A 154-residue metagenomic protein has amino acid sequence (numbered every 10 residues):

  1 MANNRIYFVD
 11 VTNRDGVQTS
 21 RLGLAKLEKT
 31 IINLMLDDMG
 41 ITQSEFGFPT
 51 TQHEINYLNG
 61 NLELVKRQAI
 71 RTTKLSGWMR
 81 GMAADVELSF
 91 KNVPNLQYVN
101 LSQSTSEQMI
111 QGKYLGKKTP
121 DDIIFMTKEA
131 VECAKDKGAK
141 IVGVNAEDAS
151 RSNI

Functional and structural regions predicted by a protein language model:
M1-A83: N-terminal capping/small domains of soluble enzymes
L64-R67, A83-I154: Hydrophobic, small-residue-rich alpha-helical packing segments that form membrane-like cores
